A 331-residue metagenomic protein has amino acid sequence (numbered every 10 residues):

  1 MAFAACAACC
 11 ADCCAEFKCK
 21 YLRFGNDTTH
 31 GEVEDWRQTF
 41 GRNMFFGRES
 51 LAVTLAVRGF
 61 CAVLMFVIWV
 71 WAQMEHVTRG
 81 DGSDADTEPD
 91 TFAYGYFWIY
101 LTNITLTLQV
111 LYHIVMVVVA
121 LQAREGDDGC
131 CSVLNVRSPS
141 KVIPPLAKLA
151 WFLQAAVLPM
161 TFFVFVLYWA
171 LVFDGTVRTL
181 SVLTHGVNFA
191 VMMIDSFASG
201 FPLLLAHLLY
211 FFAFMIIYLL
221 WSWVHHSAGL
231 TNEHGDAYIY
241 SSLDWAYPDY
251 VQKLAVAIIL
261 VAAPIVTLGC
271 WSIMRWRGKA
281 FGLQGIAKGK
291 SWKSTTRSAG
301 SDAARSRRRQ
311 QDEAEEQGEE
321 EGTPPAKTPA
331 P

Functional and structural regions predicted by a protein language model:
M1-M44, D127-K141, L283-P331: Non-transmembrane, juxtamembrane loop and terminal tail segments of multi-pass eukaryotic membrane proteins
D12-D127, C131-N135, V142: Early transmembrane hairpin module of multi-pass membrane proteins
G25-Q38, T179-A213: Cytoplasmic juxtamembrane interface segments
E49-M65, G95-M116, P145-T161, T176-N188 (+2 more regions): Transmembrane alpha-helices of multi-pass eukaryotic membrane proteins
E49-V53, I99, G229, E233-W271 (+1 more regions): Membrane-interface transmembrane-helix boundary segments in multi-pass integral membrane proteins
C61-R79, L108-R124, L158-F173, F189-S199 (+2 more regions): Membrane-embedded alpha-helices of multi-pass membrane proteins, especially ion channels and transporters
V67-T102, Y168-T184, S196-L209, H225-Y250: Membrane-lumen (extracellular) interface motif
C130-L153, F163: Interhelical loop regions of multi-pass alpha-helical membrane proteins
